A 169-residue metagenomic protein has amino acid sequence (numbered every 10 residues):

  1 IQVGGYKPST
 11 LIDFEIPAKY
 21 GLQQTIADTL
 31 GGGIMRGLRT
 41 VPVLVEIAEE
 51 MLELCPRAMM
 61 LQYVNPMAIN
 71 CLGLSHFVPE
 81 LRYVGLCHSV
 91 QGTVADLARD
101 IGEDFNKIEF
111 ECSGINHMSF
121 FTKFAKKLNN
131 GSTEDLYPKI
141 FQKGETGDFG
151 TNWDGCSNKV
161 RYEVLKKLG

Functional and structural regions predicted by a protein language model:
I1-R57, Q62: Rossmann-like NAD(P)-binding element
K7, R36-R39, R57, R82 (+4 more regions): Arginine residue identity/basic-tract feature
P17, G21, L81-R82, G131: Alpha-helix boundary/interfacial micro-motifs
L22-A27, G85-H88, I108-E111, E134-Y137: Glycine-rich loops and low-complexity Gly/Arg-rich segments that provide flexible linkers or classic glycine-based
D28-G32, Q91-A95, N116, I140-E145: Short C-terminal domain-edge/linker segments immediately following a structured domain
E49, L54-C55, M59-L128: Rossmann-fold dinucleotide-binding core
G102-G169: Long, compositionally biased stretches enriched for glycine and/or charged residues
